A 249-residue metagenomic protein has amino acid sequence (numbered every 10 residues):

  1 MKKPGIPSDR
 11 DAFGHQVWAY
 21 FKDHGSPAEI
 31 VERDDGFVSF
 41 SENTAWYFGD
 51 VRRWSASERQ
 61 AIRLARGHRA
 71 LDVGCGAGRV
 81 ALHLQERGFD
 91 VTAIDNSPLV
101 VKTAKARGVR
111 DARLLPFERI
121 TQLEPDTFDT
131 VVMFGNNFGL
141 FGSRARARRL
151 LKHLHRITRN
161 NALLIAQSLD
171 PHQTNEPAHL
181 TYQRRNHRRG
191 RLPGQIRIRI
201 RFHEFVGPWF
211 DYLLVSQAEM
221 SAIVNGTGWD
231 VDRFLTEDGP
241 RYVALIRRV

Functional and structural regions predicted by a protein language model:
M1-V31: N-terminal auxiliary segments of SAM/dcSAM-dependent transferases
V17-A19, R159-S221, N225: SAM-dependent methyltransferase
V51-H68: Conserved alpha-helix/loop element of class I SAM-dependent methyltransferases that forms part of the SAM/SAH-binding
H68-G76: Conserved class I S-adenosyl-L-methionine
S97-P98: Conserved SAM/SAH-binding beta-strand->alpha-helix loop
G108-R119: Conserved SAM-binding strand-loop segment of SAM-dependent methyltransferases
F128-R148: A short SAM/SAH-binding and catalytic strip from SAM-dependent methyltransferases
A147-N160: A short glycine-rich, Lys/Arg-flanked "PGG" loop and its adjoining helix->strand segment in the class I
